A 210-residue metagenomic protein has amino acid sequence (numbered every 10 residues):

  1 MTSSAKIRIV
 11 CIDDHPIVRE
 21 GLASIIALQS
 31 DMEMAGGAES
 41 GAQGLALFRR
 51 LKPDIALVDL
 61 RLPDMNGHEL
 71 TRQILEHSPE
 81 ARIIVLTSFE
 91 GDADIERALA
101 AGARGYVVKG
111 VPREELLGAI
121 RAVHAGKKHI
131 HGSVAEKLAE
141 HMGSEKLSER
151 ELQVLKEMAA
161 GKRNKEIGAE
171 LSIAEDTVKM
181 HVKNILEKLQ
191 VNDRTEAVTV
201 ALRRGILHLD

Functional and structural regions predicted by a protein language model:
D13, D59, T87: Active-site residues of response regulator receiver
V18, P63: The feature encodes the CheY-like receiver
D31-E39, L47, V191: Short hydrophobic/Thr-rich beta-strand motif most characteristic of the beta2 strand and flanking loop of CheY-like
S40-Q43, N66-E69: Acidic catalytic/metal-coordinating carboxylates
P53, G67, P79, L99-R104: As written
D54-A56, L60-R61: The short loop immediately C-terminal to the conserved phospho-acceptor aspartate in CheY-like receiver
A93-Q153, I206: Short, flexible helix-to-coil linker/hinge segments that flank and couple to helix-turn-helix
R163-E196: Recognition helix of helix-turn-helix DNA-binding domains
